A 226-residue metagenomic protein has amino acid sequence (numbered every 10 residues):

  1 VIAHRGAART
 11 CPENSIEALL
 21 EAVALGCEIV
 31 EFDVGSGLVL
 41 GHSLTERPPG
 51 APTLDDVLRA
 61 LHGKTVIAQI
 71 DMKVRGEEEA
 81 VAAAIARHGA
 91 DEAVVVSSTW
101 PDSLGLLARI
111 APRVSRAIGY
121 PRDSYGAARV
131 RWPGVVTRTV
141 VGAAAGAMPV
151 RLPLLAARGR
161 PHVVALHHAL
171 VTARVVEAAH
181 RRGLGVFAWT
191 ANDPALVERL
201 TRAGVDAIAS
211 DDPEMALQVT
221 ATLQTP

Functional and structural regions predicted by a protein language model:
V1-P52, I67, D91-A93, L107: Conserved N-terminal beta1-alpha1 strand-loop-helix module at the mouth
L54-P226: Short loop-to-alpha-helix "cap/lid" segments that border enzyme active sites across diverse enzyme classes
